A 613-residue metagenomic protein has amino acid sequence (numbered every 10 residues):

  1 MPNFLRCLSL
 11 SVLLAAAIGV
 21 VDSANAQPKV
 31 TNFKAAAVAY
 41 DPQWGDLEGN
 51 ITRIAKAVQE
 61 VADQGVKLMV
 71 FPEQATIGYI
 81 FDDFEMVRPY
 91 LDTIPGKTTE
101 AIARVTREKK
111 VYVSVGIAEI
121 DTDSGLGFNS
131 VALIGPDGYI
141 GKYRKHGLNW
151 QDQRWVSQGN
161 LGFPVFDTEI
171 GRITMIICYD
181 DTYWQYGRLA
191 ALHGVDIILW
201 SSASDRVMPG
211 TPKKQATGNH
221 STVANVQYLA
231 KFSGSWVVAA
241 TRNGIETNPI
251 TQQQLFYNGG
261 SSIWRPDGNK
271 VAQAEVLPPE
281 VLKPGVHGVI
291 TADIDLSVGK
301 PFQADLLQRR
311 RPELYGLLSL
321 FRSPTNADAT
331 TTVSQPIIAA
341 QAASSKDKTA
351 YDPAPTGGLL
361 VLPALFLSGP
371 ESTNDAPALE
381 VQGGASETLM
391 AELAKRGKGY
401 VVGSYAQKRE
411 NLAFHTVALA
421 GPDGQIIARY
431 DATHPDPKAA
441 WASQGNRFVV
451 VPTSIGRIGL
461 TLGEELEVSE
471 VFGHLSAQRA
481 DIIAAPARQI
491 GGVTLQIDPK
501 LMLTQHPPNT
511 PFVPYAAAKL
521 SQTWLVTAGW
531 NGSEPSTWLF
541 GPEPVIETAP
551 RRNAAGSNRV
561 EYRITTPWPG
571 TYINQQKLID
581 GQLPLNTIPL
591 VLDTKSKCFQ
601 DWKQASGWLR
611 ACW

Functional and structural regions predicted by a protein language model:
C7-G19: Bacterial N-terminal signal peptides
S23-P28: Boundary at the C-terminal end of the N-terminal hydrophobic targeting segment
N32-W44, S130, K142, G171-D180 (+6 more regions): Active-site-proximal beta-strand elements of phosphoester/diester hydrolases
A75-L91, S124-G127, F366-G383: Metal-dependent catalytic neighborhoods of phosphoester/phosphodiester hydrolases
D92-S114, D181-H287, L379-V402, E467-I573: CN hydrolase (nitrilase-like) catalytic-core segments centered on the catalytic cysteine and neighboring Lys/Glu
V115-I117, N129-L133, P164, S261-I263 (+6 more regions): Short beta-strand scaffold segments in enzyme catalytic cores
K145-G159, P278-Q303, A432-G445, G556-G581: A short, polar/charged loop-to-alpha-helix boundary motif
I170-D196, L296-Q335, P452-D481, A485 (+1 more regions): Cysteine/selenocysteine-centered motifs that mediate thiol-based redox chemistry or coordinate metal-sulfur cofactors
